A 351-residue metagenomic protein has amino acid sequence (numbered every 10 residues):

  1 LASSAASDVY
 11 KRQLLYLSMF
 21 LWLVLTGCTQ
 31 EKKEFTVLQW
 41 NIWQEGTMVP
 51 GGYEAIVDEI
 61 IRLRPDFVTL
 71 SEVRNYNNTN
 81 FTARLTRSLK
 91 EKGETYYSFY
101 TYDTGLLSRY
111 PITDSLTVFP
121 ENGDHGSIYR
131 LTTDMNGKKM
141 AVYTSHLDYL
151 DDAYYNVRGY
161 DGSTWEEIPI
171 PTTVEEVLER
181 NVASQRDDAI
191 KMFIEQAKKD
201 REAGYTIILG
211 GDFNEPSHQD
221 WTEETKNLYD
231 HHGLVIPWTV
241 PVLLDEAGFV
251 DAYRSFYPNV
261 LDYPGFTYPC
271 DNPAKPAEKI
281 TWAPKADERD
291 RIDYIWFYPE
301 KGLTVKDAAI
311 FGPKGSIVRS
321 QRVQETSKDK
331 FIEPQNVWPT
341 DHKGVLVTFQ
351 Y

Functional and structural regions predicted by a protein language model:
L1-Q13: Single conserved hydrophobic/aromatic residue that forms the stacking wall/gate of nucleotide- or nucleobase-binding
Y16, L25-E91, F331-I332, V337-Y351: N-terminal, active-site-proximal structural segment of metallo-dependent hydrolase catalytic domains
K32-T36, L63-F67, K92-Y96, K138-A141 (+2 more regions): Loop/turn elements at helix/coil->beta-strand transitions in domains of secreted/extracellular proteins
W43, R74, H146-D148, F213-P216 (+1 more regions): Catalytic metal-binding/acid-base residues of hydrolase active sites
V49, V73-D161, D307-I310: Structured beta-strand-rich core segments of catalytic domains in phosphoester-bond hydrolases
T132, K198-I208, N214-Y351: Metal-dependent phosphoester-hydrolase catalytic domains
Y155-A183, E224-K226: A solvent-exposed, charged loop/short amphipathic helix patch at secondary-structure junctions
N181-G210: His/acidic metal-ligating clusters that form di-metal
